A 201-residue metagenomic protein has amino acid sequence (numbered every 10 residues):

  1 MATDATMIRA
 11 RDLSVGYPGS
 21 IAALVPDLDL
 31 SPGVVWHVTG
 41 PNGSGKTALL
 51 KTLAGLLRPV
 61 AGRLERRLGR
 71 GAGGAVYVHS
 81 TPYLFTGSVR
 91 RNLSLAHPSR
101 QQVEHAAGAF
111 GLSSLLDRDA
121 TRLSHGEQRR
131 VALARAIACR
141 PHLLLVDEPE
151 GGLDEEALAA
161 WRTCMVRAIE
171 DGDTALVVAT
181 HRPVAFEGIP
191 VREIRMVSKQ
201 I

Functional and structural regions predicted by a protein language model:
T39-P41: The feature captures the beta-strand-to-loop junction immediately N-terminal to the Walker
A54: Helix-to-loop junction immediately C-terminal to a conserved catalytic motif
T81-H97: Conserved catalytic motifs of ABC-family nucleotide-binding domains
R100-L115: Conserved ABC ATPase "signature" region
D119-L123, E127: Conserved ABC ATPase signature
L133: Hydrophobic anchor residue at the start of the ABC signature
L144-E148: Catalytic Walker B motif of ABC-type/P-loop ATPase nucleotide-binding domains
